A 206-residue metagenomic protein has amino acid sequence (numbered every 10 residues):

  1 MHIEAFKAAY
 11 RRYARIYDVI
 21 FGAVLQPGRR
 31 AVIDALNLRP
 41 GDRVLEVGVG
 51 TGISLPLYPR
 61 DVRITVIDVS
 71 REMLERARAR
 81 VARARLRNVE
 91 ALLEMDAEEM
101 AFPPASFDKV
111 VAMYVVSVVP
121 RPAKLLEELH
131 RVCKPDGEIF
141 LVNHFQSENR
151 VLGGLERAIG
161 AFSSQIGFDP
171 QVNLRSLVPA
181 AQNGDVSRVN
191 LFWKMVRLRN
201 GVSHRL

Functional and structural regions predicted by a protein language model:
M1-N37, I53, R76, R83-A84 (+2 more regions): Conserved class I S-adenosyl-L-methionine
E4, F21-A23, F140-R197: C-terminal alpha-helical "lid/dimerization" subdomain adjacent to the S-adenosyl-L-methionine
I33-R39, L57, M100-A101: Glycine-rich helix-loop-beta junction characteristic of Rossmann-like nucleotide cofactor-binding loops
P40-G41, C133-E138: Short glycine-dipeptide loop
L45-E99: Class I SAM-dependent methyltransferase SAM/SAH-binding core
E98-V110: A short acidic, Gly/Pro-enriched loop at the edge of an enzyme's catalytic core that lines a small-molecule cofactor
K109-R121: A short SAM/SAH-binding and catalytic strip from SAM-dependent methyltransferases
A123-P135: A short glycine-rich, Lys/Arg-flanked "PGG" loop and its adjoining helix->strand segment in the class I
